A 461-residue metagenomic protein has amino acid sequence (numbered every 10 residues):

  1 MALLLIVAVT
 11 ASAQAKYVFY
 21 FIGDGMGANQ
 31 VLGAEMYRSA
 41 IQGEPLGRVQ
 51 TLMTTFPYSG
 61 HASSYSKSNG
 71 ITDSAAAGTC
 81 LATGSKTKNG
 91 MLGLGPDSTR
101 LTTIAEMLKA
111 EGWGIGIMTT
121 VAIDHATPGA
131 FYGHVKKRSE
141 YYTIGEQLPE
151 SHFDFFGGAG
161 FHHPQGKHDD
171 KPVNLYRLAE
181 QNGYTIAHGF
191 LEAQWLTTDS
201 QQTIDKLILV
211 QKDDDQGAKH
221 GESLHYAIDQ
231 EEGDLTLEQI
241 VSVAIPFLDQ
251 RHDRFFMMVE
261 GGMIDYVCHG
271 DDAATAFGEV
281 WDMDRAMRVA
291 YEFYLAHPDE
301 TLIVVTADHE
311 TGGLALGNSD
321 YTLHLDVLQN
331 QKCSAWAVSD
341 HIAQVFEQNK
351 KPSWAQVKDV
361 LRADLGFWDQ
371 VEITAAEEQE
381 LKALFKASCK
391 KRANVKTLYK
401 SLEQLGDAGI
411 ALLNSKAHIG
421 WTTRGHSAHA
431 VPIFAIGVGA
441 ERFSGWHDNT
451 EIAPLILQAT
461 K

Functional and structural regions predicted by a protein language model:
L4-A13: Hydrophobic h-region of N-terminal signal peptides that target proteins for export in Gram-negative bacteria
A11, S63-S64, T87: N-terminal processing/targeting junctions
K16-G33, L81-A82, K86-T87, G95-P96 (+3 more regions): Mobile, glycine-rich extracellular loop/lid and propeptide segments that shape or gate substrate/ligand access
K16-Y17, M26-L32, M36-T79, H125-K461: A post-motif C-terminal structural segment
